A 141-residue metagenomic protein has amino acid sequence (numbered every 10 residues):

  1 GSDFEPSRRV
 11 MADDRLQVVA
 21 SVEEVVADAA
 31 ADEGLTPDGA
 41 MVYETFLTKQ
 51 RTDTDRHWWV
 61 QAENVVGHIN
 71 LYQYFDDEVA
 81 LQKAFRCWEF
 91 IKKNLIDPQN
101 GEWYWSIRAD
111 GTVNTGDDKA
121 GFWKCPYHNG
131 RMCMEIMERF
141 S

Functional and structural regions predicted by a protein language model:
G1-V25: S4-like RNA-binding module at protein N-termini
R15, E23-S141: Glycan-recognition and catalytic cores of secretory/periplasmic carbohydrate-active enzymes
